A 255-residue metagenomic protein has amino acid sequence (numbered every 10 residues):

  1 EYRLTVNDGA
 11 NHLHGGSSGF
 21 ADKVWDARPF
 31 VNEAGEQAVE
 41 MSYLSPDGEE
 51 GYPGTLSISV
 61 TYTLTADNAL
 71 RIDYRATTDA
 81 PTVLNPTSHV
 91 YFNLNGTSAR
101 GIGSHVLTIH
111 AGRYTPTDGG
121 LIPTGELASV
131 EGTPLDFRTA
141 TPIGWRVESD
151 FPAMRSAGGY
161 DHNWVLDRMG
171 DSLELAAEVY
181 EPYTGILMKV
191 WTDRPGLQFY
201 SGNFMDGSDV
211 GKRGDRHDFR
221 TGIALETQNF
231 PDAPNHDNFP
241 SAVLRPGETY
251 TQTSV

Functional and structural regions predicted by a protein language model:
E1-V255: An exposed, glycine/acidic-rich loop-and-rim segment of catalytic or binding clefts
